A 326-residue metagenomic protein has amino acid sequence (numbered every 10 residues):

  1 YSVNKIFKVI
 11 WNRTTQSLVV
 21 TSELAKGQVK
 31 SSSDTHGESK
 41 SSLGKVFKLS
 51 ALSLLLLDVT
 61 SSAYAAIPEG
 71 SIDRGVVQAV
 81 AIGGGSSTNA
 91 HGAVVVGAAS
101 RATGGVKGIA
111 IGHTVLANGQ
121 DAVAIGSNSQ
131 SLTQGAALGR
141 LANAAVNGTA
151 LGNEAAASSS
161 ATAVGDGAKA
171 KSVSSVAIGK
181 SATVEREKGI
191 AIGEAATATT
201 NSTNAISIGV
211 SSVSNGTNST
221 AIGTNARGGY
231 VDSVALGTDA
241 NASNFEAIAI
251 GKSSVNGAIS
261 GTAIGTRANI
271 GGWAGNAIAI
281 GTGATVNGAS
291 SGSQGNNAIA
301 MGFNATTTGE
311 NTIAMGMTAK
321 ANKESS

Functional and structural regions predicted by a protein language model:
Y1-V3: Short loop/turn motifs at secondary-structure junctions and domain boundaries
K5-T21: Extracellular disulfide-bonded cysteine-rich modules/repeats
I6, S22-K26, K30-D34, S39-G44 (+1 more regions): Glycine- and small/polar-enriched repetitive beta-structure motifs of secreted/surface proteins
